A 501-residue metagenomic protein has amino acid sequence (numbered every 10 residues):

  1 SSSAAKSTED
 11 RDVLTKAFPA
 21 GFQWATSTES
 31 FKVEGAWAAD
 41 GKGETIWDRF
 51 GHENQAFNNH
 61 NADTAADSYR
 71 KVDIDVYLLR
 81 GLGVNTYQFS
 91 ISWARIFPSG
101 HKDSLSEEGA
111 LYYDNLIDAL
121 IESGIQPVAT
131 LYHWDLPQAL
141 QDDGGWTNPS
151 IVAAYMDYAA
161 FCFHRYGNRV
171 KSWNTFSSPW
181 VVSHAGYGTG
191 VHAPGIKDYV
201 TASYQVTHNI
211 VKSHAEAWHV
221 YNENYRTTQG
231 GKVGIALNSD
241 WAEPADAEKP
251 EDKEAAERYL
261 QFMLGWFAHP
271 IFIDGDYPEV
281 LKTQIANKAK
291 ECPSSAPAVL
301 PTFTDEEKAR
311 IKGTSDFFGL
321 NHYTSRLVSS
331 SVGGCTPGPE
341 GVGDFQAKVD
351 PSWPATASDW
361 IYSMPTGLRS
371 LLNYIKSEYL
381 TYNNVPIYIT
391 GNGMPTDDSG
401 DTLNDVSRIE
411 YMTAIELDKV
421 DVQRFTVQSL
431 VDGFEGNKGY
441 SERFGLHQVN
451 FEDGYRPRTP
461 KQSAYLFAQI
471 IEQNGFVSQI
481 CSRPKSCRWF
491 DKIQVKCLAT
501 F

Functional and structural regions predicted by a protein language model:
S1-A5: Cleavable N-terminal signal peptides of Sec/SRP-targeted secreted and luminal proteins
K6-A56, S99-H101, A110-A499: Active-site region of glycoside hydrolase catalytic domains
G21-Q23, Y69, T86: A common structural microfeature
E44-L78, L82: Aromatic- and Gly/Pro-rich amphipathic surface segment
N61-S68, K102-G109, I151: Short secondary-structure transition/capping motifs
K71-S92, Q126, G313, F317 (+1 more regions): Catalytic domains of carbohydrate-active enzymes, especially glycoside hydrolases
I91-L105: Glycine-rich, proline-tolerant flexible connector loops at the mouths of alpha/beta enzymes
